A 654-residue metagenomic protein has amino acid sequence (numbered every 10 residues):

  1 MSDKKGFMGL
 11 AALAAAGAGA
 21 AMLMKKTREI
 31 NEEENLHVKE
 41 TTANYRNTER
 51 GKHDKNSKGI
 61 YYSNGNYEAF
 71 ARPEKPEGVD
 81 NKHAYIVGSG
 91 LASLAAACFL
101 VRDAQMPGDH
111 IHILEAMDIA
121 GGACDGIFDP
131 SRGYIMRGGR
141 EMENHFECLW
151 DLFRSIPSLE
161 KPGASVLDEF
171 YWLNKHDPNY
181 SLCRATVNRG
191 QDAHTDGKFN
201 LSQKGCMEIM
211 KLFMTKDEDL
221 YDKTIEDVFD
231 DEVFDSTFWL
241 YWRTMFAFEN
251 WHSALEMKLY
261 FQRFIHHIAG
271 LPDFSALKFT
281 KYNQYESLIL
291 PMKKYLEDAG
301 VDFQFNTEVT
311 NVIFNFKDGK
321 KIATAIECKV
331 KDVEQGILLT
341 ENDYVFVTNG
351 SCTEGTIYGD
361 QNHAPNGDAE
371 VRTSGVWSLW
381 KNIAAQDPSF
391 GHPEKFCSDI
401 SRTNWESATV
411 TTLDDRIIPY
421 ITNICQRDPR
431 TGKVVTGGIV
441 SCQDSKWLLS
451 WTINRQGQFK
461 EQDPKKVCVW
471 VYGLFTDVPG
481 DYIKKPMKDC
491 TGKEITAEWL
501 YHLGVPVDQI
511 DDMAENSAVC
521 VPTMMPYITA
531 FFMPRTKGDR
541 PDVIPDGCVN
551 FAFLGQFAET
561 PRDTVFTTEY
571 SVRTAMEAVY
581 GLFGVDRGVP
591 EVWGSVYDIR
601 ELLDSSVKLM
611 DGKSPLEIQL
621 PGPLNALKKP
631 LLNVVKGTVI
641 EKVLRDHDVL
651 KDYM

Functional and structural regions predicted by a protein language model:
K5-A84, R102-G108, L609-E617, P621-M654: Extreme N-terminal leader/targeting segments of oxidoreductases
G88-L91: Glycine-rich Rossmann-fold phosphate-binding loop(s) that bind the pyrophosphate of adenine dinucleotide cofactors
A96-D109, Y295, A299-V301: A short, Lys/Arg-enriched amphipathic alpha-helix followed by its capping loop at the start of a domain
V101-F128: Glycine-rich FAD pyrophosphate-binding loop
S131-W172: Conserved FAD-binding subdomain of flavin-dependent enzymes
S158-H266, K278-F279: Rossmann-like flavin
Q262-Y344, N349-G350, N362-H363, D368-W377: Helical element adjacent to the flavin cofactor pocket in flavoenzyme catalytic cores
I265-T280, N342-Y344, N349-M576, Y580-Y597: C-terminal segments that line or cap access tunnels to active or ligand-binding sites in enzymes and enzyme-associated
